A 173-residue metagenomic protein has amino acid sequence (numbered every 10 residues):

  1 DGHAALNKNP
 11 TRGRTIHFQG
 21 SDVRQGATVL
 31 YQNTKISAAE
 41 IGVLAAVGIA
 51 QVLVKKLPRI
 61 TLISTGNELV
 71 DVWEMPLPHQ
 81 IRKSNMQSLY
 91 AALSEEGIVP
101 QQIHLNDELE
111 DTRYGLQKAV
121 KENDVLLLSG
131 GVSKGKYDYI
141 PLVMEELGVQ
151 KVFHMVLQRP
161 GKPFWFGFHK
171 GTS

Functional and structural regions predicted by a protein language model:
D1-I103: Short, glycine/charged-enriched hinge/interface segments at domain edges or termini
Q80, M86-A91, E95-S173: Short glycine/threonine-rich loop/turn motifs
